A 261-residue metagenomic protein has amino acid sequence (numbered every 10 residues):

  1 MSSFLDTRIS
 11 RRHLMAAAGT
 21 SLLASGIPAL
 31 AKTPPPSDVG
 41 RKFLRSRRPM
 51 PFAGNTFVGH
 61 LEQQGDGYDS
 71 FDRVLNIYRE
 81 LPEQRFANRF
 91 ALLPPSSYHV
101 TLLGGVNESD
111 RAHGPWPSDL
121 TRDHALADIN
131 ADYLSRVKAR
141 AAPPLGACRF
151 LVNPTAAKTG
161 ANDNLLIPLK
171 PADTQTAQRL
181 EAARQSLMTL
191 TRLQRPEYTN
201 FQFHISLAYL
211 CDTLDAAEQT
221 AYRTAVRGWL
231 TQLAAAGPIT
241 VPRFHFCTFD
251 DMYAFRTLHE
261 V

Functional and structural regions predicted by a protein language model:
M1-I9, T20: N-terminal secretory signal peptides
R11-L14, R184: Basic side chains
L14-M15, V100: An N-terminally biased module of ancient metal coordination in phosphate/nucleic-acid-related enzymes
K32-V261: Histidine-dependent nucleotide/RNA phosphoesterase domain, centered on the 2H-phosphoesterase fold with its duplicated
